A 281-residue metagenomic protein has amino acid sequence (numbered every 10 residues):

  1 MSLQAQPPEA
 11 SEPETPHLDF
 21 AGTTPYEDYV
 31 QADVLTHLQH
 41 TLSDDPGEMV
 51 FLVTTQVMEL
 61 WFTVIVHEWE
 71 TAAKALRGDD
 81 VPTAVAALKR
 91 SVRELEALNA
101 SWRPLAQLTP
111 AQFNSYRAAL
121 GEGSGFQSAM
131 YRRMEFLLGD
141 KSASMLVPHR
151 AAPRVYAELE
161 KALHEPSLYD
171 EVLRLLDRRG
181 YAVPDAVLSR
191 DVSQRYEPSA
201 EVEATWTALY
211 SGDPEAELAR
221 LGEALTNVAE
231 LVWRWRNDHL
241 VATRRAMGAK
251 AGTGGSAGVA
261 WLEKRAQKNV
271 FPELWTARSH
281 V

Functional and structural regions predicted by a protein language model:
S2-V281: Surface-exposed peri-terminal alpha-helical interaction modules
